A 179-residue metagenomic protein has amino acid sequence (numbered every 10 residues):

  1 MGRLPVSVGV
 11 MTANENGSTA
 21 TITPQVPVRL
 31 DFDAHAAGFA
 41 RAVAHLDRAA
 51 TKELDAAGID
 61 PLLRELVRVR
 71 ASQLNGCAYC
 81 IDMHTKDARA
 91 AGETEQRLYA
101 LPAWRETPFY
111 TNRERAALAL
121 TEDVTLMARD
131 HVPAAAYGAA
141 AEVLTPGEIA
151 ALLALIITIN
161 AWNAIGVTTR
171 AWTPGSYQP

Functional and structural regions predicted by a protein language model:
M1-P179: Hydrophobic alpha-helical segments
